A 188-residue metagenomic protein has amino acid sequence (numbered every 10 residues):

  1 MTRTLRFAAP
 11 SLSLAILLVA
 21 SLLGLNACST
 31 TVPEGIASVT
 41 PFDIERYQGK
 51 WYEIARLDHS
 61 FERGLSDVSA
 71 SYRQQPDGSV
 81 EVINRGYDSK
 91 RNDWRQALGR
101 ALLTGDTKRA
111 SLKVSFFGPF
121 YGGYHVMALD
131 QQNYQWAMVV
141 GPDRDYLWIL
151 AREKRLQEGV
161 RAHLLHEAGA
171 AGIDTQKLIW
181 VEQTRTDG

Functional and structural regions predicted by a protein language model:
T2-A15: Bacterial N-terminal signal peptides that target proteins for export
T2-L5, L22-G188: A beta-rich soluble binding module of mature secreted/lumenal proteins
S13-G24: Bacterial N-terminal signal peptides
